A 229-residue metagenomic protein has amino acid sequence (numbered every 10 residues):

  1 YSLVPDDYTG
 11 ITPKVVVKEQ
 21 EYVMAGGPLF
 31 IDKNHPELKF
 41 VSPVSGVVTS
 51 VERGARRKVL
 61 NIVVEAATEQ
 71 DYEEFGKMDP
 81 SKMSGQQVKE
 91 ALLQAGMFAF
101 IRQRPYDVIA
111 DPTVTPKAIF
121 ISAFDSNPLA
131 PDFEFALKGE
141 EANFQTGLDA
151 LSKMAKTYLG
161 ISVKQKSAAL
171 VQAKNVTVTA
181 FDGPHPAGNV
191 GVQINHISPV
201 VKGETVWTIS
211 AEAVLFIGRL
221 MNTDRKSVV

Functional and structural regions predicted by a protein language model:
Y1-V16, I31: N-terminal, Lys/Arg-enriched amphipathic/low-complexity engagement segments that precede the first folded domain
I11, S42, K58: Exposed loop/turn and edge beta-strand positions of beta-sandwich/beta-sheet ligand-binding modules
P13, E19, P36-K39: Short, conserved secondary-structure segments in the cores of folded domains
V17-I31, S50: Short, well-structured beta-strand-loop connectors
E21-M24, V44, A142-D149: Short alpha-helical basic/polar micro-motif
P28-E37, A55: Short, charged beta-turn/beta-strand-edge "cap" motif at the junction between a beta-strand and an adjacent loop
E37-R53: Short, compositionally biased
E52-V229: Buried, small/hydrophobic-residue-enriched core segments of structured protein domains
